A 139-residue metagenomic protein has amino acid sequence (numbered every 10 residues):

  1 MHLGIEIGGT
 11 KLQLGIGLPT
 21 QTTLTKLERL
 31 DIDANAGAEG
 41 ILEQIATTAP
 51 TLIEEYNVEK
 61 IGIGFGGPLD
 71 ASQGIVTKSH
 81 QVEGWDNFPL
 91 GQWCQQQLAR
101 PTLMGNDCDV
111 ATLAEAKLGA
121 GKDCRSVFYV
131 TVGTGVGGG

Functional and structural regions predicted by a protein language model:
M1-G40, V76: Short glycine-rich, Thr/Ser-proximal phosphate-binding strand/loop in the N-terminal lobe of ATP-dependent enzymes
H2-E6, K60-G62, S126-T131, G137: Short glycine-aspartate micro-motif
T10, G66-L69, G133-G135: Short glycine-rich anion-binding loops that position phosphate/pyrophosphate groups of nucleotides and phosphorylated
G15-L18, A114-E115, G139: Short beta-strand-to-turn element immediately C-terminal to the catalytic PLP-Schiff-base lysine in fold type I
D33, C108-V110, T134-V136: Acidic, glycine-rich active-site loops and adjacent beta-strand->loop/helix elements that engage anionic groups
A38-A46, P50, K60-I61, P68-S126: Glycine-rich phosphate-binding loop and adjoining helix at the ATP-binding site of ATP-dependent phosphoryl-transfer
